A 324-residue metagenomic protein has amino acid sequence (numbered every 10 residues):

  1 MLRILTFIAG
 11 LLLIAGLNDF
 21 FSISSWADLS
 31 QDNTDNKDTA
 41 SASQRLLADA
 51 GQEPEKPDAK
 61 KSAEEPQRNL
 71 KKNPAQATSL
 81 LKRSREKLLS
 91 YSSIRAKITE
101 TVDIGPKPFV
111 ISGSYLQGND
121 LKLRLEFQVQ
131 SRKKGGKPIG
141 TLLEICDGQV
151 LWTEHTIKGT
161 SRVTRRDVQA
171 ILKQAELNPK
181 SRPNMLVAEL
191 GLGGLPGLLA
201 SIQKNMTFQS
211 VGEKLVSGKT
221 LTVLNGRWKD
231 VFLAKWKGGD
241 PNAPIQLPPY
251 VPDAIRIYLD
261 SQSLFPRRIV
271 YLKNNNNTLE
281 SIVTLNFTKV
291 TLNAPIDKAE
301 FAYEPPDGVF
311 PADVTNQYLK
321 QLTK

Functional and structural regions predicted by a protein language model:
M1-D28: Sec-dependent N-terminal signal peptides
N18-D49: Signal peptide processing junction and immediate N-terminal pro/mature segment of secreted/exported proteins
G51-K82: N-terminal low-complexity, Pro/Thr/Ser-rich intrinsically disordered segments that act as propeptides or flexible
K72-T160: N-terminal mature ectodomain segment of secretory-pathway/periplasmic proteins
V129-G136, K158-G159, Y271-L279, E304-P311: Short, solvent-exposed aromatic-acidic interface loops
E154-L190: Acidic/charged, solvent-exposed loop-and-adjacent secondary-structure segments enriched in E/D, K/R, S/T, and G/P
A188-L190, L195-D307: Gly/Pro-enriched, hydrophobic low-complexity segments that function as extracytoplasmic propeptides/linkers
Y303-K324: Gram-negative outer-membrane assembly/targeting C-terminal domains
